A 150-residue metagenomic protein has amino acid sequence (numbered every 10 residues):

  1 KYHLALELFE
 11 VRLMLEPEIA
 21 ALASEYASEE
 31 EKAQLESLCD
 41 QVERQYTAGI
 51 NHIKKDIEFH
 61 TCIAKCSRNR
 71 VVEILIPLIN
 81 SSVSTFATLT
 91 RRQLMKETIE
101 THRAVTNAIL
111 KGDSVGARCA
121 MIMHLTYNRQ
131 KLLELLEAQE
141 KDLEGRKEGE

Functional and structural regions predicted by a protein language model:
K1-L15, A21, D142, G149-E150: Short linear motifs at protein or domain termini
L8-T88, T98-T106, G116-Q130: Conserved amphipathic alpha-helical segments that form helical-bundle/coiled-coil interaction surfaces
R92: Membrane-interface catalytic loops of GT-C/OST-like multi-pass glycosylation enzymes that act
M95: Conserved, function-critical positions that sit in or immediately flank catalytic and ligand-binding motifs
I109-G112: Conserved short acidic donor-positioning loop in nucleotide-sugar-dependent glycosyltransferases
S114-E150: C-terminal effector-binding regulatory domain of bacterial HTH transcription factors
